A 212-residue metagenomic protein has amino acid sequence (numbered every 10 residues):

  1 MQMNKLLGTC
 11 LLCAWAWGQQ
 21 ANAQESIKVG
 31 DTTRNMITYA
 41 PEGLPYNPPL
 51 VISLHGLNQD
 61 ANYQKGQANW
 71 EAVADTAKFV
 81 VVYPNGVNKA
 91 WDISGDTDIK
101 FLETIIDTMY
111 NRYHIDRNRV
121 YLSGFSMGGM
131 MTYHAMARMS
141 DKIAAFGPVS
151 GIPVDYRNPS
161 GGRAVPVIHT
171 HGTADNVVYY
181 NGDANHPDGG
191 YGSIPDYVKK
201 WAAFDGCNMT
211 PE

Functional and structural regions predicted by a protein language model:
M1-Q24: Bacterial Sec-dependent N-terminal signal peptides
Q19-L50, N62, V73-T76, V80 (+4 more regions): A domain-start/cap signature at the N-terminus of enzymes
S53-G56, Y83: Structural cue for short, hydrophobic secondary-structure segments
N58-D60: Serine-hydrolase catalytic-loop signature spanning alpha/beta hydrolases and amidase-signature enzymes
K78-N88: Conserved alpha/beta-hydrolase
S94-H114: Alpha/beta-hydrolase active-site loop
H169-H171: Short beta-strand/loop motif that positions the catalytic acidic residue of the alpha/beta-hydrolase fold
T173-E212: Active-site-adjacent alpha-helix of alpha/beta-hydrolase-fold enzymes
